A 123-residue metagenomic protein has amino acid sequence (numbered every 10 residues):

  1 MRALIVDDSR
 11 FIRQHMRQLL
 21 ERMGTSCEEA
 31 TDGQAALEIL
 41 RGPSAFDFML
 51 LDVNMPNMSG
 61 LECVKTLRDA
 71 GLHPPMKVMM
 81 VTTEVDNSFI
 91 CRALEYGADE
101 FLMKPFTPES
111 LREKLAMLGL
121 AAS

Functional and structural regions predicted by a protein language model:
Q14-R22: Charged docking surfaces used in two-component/phosphorelay signaling
E29-F48: Acidic, metal-coordinating helix/loop segments flanking the phosphotransfer/catalytic sites of two-component signaling
D32-A35, S59-C63: Acidic catalytic/metal-coordinating carboxylates
M55: Receiver (REC) domain active-site loop signature in two-component systems and cognate sites in sensor histidine kinases
E62, V85-E100: Alpha4 helix (beta4-alpha4-beta5 surface) of REC/receiver domains from two-component response regulators
F106-L115: C-terminal output helix
